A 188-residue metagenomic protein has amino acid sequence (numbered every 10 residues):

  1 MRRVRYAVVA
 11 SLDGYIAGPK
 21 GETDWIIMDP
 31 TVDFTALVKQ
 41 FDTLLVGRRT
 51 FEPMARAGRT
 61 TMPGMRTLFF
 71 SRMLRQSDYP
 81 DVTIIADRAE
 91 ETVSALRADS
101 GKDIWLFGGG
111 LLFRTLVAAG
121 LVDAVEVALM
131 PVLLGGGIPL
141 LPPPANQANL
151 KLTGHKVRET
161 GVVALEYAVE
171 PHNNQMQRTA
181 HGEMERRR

Functional and structural regions predicted by a protein language model:
M1-R188: Enzymes that bind and transform nitrogen-containing heteroaromatic metabolites
